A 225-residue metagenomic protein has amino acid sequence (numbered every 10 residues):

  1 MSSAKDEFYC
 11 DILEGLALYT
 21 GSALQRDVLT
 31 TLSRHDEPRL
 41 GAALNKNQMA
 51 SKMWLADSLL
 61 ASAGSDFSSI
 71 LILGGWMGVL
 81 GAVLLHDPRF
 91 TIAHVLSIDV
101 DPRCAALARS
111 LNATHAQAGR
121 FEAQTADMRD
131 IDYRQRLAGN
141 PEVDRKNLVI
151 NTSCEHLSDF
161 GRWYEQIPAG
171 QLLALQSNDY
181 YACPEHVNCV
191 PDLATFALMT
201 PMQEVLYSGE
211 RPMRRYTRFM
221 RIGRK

Functional and structural regions predicted by a protein language model:
M1-S68: S-adenosyl-L-methionine
S65-G78: Conserved class I S-adenosyl-L-methionine
M77-I92: Conserved SAM-binding loop of SAM-dependent methyltransferases across substrates and taxa, primarily the Class I
V83-L84, Q135-A138, F160-Q166: A short acidic, amphipathic alpha-helical/loop segment
I92-D99: Conserved SAM-binding motif I beta-strand of class I
V100-L148: S-adenosyl-L-methionine
P141-G161, D179: A short SAM/SAH-binding and catalytic strip from SAM-dependent methyltransferases
S158-K225: C-terminal substrate-binding/active-site "lid" region of AdoMet-derived donor-dependent transferases
